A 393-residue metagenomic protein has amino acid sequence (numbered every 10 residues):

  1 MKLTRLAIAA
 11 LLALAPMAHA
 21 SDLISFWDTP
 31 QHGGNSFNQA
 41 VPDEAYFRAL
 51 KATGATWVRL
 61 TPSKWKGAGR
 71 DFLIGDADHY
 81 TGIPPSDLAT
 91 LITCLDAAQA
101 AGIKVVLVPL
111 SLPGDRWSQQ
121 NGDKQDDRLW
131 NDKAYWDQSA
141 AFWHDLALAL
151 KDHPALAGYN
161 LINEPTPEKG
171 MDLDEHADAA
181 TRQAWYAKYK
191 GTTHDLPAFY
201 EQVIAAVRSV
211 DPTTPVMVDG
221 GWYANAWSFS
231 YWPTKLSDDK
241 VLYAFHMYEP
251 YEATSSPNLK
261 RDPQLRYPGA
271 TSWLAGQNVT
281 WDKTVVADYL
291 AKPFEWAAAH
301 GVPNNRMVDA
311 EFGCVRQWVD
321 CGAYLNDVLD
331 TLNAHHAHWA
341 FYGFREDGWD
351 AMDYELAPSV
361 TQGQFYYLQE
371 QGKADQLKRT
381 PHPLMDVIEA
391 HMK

Functional and structural regions predicted by a protein language model:
K2-H19: Gram-negative bacterial Sec-dependent N-terminal signal peptides
S21-P215, G220-S230, K240, G348 (+1 more regions): Active-site mouth of glycoside hydrolases
T53, Q138-A141, D288, K292 (+1 more regions): A non-catalytic, amphipathic alpha-helix used as a structural packing/dimerization or gating element in enzyme scaffolds
P62-K64, P109, M247, C314 (+1 more regions): Short beta-strand segments enriched in hydrophobic/aromatic residues within well-folded beta-rich domains
D76-A77, D123-D126, H176-A177, P233-S237 (+3 more regions): Short, hinge-like loop/turn segments at secondary-structure boundaries
T193-A198, Q202-A205, T213-M217, G221-V315 (+1 more regions): Glycoside hydrolase catalytic-domain groove-lining segments
V319-K393: Aromatic-rich peripheral "rim/lid" segments of glycoside hydrolase catalytic domains that contact and position glycan
